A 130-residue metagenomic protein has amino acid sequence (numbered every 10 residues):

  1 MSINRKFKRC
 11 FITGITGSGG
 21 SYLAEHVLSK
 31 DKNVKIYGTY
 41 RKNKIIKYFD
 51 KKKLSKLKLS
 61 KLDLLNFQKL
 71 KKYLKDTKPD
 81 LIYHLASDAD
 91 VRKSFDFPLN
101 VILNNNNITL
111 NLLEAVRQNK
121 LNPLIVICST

Functional and structural regions predicted by a protein language model:
M1-T130: N-terminal Rossmann-like NAD(P)+-binding domain of SDR-like oxidoreductases, especially those catalyzing
